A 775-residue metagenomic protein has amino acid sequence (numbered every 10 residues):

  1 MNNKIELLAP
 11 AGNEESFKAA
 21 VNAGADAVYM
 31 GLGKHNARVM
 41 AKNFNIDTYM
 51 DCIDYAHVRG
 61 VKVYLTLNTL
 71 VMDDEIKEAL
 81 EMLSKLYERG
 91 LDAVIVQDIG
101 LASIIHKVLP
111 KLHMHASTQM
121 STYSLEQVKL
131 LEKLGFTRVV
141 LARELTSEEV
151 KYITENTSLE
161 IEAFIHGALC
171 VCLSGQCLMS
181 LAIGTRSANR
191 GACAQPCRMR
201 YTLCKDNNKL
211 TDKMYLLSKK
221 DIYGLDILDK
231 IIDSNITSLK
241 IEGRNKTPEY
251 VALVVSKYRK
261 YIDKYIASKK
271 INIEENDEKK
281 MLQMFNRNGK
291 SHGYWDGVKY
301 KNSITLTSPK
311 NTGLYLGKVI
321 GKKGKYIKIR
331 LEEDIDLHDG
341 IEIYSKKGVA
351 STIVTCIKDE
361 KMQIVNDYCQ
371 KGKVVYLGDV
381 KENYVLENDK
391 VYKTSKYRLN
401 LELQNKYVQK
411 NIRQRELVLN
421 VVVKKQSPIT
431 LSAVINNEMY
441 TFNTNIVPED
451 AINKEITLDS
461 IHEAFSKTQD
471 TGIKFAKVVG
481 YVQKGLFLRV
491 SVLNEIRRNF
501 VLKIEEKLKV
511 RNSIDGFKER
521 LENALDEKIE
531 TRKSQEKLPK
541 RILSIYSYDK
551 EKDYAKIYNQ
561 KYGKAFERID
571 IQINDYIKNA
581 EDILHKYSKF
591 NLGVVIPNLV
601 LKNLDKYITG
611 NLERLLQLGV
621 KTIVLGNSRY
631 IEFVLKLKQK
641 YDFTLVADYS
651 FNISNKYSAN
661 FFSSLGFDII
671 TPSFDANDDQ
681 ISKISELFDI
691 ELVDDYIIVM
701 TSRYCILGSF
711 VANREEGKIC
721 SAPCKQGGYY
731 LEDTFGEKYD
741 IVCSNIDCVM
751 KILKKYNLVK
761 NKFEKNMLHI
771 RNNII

Functional and structural regions predicted by a protein language model:
N2-T122, V140-E144, E148-S238, N245-F661 (+1 more regions): Active-site pocket-lining/capping segments in soluble small-molecule metabolic enzymes
V128: Extended, positively charged loop/linker patches that create polyanion-binding surfaces
T137: Long, basic N-terminal domains or extensions that often function in RNA/ssDNA interaction or organelle/cellular
